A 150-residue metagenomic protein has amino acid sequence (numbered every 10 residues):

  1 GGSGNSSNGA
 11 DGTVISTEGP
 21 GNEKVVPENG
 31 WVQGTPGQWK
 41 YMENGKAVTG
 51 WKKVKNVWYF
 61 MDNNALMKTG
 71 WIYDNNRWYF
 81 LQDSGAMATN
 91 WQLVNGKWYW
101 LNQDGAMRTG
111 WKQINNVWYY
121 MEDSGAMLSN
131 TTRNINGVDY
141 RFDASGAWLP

Functional and structural regions predicted by a protein language model:
G1-P150: Extracellular adhesion/carbohydrate-binding repeat motifs centered on closely spaced tryptophans
